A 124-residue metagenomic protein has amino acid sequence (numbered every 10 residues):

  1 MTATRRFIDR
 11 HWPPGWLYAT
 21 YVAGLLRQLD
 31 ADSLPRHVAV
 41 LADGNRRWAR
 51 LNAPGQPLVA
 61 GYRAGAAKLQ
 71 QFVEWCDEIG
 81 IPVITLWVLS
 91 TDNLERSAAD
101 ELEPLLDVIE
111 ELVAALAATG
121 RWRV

Functional and structural regions predicted by a protein language model:
M1-V124: Flexible, compositionally biased loop and terminal segments
